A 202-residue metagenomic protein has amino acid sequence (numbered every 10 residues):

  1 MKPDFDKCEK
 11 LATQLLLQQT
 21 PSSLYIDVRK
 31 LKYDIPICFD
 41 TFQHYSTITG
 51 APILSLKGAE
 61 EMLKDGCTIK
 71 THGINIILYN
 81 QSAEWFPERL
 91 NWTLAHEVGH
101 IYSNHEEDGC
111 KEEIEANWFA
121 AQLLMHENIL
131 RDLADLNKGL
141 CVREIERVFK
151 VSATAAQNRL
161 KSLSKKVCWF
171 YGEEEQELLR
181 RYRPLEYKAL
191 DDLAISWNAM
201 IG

Functional and structural regions predicted by a protein language model:
M1-G202: Active-site hotspot residues in diverse enzymes, especially metal/ion-binding acidic/histidine motifs
